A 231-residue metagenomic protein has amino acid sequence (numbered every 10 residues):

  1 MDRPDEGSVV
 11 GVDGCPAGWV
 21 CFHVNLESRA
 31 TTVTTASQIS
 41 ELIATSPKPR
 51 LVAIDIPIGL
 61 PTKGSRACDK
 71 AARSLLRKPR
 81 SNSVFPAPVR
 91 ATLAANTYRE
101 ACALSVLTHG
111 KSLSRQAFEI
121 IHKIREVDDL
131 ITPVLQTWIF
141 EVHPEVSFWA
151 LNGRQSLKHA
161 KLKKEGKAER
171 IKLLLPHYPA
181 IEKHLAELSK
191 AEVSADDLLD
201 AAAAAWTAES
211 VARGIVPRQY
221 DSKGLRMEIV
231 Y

Functional and structural regions predicted by a protein language model:
M1-A202, T207-Y231: Phosphate- and other anionic-substrate recognition elements at nucleic-acid/protein interfaces
